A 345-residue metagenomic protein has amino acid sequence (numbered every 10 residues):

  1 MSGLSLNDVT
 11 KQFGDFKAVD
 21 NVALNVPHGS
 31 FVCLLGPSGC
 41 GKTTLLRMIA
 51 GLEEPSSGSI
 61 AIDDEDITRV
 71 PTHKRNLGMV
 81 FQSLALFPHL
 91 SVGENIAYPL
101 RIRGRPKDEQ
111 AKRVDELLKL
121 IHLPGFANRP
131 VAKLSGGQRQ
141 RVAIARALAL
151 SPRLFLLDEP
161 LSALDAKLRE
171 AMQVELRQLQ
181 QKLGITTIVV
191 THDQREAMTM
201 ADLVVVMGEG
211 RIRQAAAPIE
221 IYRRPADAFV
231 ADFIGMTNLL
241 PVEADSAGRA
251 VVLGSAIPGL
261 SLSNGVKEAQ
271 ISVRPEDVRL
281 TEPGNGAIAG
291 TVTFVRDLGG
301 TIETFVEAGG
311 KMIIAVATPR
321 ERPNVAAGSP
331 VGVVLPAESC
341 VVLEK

Functional and structural regions predicted by a protein language model:
S5, N25, A61, G332-V334: ABC ATPase nucleotide-binding domain
F31, T72-G78, Q82-F229: ABC ATPase nucleotide-binding domains
L35-P37: The feature captures the beta-strand-to-loop junction immediately N-terminal to the Walker
T43-L46, V142: ABC ATPase nucleotide-binding domain helices that frame the ATP-binding cleft
A50: Helix-to-loop junction immediately C-terminal to a conserved catalytic motif
G58-D66: Conserved ABC transporter NBD signature motif
A226-I271, P275-T293, F305-V325: ATPase nucleotide-binding modules
